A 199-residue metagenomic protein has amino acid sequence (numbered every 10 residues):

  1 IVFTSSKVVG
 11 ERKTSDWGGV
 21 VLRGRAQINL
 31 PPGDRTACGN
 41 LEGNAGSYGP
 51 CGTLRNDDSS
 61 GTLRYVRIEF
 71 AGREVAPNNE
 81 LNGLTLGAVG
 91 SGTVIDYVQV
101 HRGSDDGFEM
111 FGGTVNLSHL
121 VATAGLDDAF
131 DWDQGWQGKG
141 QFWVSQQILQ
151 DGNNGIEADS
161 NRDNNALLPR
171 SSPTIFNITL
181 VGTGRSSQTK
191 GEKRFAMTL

Functional and structural regions predicted by a protein language model:
I1-L199: Beta-strand/loop edge motif enriched in small/polar residues
